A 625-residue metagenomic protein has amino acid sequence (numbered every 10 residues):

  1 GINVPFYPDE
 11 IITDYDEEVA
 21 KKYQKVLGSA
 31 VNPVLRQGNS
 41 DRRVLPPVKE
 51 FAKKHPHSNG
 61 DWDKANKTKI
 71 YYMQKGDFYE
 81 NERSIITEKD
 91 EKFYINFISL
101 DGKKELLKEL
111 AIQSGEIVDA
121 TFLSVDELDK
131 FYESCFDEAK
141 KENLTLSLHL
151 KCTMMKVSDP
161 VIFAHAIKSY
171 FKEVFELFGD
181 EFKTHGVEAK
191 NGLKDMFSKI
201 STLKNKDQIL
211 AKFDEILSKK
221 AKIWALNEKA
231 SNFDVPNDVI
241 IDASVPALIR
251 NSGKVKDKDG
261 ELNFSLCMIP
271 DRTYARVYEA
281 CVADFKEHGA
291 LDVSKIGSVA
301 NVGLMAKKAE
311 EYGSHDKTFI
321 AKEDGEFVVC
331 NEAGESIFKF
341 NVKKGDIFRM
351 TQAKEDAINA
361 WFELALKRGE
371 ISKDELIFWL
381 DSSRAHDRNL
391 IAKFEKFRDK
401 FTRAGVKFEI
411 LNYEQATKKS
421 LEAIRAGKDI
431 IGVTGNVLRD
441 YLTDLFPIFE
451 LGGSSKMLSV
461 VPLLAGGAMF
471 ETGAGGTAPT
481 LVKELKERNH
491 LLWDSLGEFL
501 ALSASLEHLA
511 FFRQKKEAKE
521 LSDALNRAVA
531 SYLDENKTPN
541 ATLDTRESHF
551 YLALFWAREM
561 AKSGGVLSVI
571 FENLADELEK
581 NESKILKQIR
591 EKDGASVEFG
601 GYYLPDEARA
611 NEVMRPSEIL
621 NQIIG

Functional and structural regions predicted by a protein language model:
G1-A164, E176-A392, F397, F401 (+4 more regions): Extended, well-ordered protein cores
Y132, I167, F171, F394 (+2 more regions): Short amphipathic alpha-helical coiled-coil/interface segments
I162, K168, L604-A608: Short capping/connector residues at structural and topological boundaries
E414-K418: Short, flexible loop segments at boundaries between secondary-structure elements
Q514-K515, G564-V569: Structural helix-adjacent loops and short alpha-helical linkers that scaffold large soluble proteins
L586-Y602: A glycine-biased, small/acidic residue-tolerant capping/turn segment at secondary-structure junctions
P605-G625: C-terminal accessory extensions/subdomains outside the catalytic/core fold
